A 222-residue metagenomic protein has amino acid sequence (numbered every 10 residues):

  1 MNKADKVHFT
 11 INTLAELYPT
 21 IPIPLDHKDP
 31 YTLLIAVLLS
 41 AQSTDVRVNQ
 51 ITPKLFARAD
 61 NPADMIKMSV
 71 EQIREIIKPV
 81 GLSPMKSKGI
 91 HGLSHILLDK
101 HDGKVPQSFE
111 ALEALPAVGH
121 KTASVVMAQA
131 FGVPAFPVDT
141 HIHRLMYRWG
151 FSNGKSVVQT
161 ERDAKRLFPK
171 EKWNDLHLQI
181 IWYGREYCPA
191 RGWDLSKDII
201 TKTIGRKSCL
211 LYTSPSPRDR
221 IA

Functional and structural regions predicted by a protein language model:
N2-L211: Catalytic cores of DNA base-excision repair glycosylases
Y212-P217: Conserved small/polar residues in nucleotide/adenosyl-binding loops
